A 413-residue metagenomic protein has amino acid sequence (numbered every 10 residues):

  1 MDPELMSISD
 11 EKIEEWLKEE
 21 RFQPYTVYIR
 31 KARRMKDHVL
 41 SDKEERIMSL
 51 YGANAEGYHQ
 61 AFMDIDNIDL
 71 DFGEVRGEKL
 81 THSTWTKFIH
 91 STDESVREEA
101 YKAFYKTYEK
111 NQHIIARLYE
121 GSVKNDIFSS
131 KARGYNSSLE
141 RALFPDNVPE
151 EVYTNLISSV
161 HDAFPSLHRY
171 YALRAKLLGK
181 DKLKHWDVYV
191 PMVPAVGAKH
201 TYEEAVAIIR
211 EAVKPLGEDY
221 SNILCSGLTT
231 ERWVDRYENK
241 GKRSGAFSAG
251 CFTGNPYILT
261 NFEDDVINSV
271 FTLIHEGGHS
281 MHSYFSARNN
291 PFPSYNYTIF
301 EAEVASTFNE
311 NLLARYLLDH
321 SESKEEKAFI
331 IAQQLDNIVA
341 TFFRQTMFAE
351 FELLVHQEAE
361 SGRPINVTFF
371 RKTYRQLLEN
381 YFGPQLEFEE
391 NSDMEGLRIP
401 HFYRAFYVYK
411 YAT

Functional and structural regions predicted by a protein language model:
M1-A195, V206: A well-structured
G134, E263-S286, E303-S306, N311 (+1 more regions): Active-site recognition of the HExxH zinc-binding catalytic motif
L173, L177-N222, G254, H282 (+4 more regions): Long, K/E/R/D-enriched contiguous segments that form extended
A195-H200, V234-G254: Catalytic zinc-binding patch centered on the HExxH motif and its immediate surroundings that defines zinc-dependent
G197-Y202, P215, T253-I274: Short pre-active-site segment immediately N-terminal to the catalytic Zn-binding motif
S283-Q333: Helical catalytic core of nucleic-acid polymerases
R315-F402: Long, amphipathic alpha-helical stalk/connector segments used for oligomerization, subunit docking, or mechanical
A405-T413: C-terminal substrate/ligand-recognition segments
